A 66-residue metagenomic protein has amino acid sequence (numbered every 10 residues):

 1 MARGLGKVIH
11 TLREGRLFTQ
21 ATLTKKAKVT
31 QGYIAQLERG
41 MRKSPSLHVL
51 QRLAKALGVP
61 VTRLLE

Functional and structural regions predicted by a protein language model:
M1-G15, T62: A short, Lys/Arg-rich alpha-helix, primarily the initiator
K7, L17-F18, P45-H48: Residue-level signal for the short linker/turn that defines the boundary of a DNA-recognition helix
H10, A21, Q51: Residues within the helices of the helix-turn-helix
R13, T24, A54: The alpha-helix within a helix-turn-helix
L17-L37: Short alpha-helical DNA-recognition segment
K28, H48-R63: DNA major-groove recognition helix of helix-turn-helix/homeodomain DNA-binding modules
E38, P45, V49, L65: DNA major-groove recognition helix of helix-turn-helix
